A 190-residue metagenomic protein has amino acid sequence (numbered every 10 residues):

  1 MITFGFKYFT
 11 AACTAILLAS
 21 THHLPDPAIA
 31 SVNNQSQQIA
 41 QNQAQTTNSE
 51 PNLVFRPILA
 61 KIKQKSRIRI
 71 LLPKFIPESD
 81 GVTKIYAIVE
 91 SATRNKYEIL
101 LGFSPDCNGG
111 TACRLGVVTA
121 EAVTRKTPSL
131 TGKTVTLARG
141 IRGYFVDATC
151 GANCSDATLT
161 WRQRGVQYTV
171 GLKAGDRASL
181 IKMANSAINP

Functional and structural regions predicted by a protein language model:
I2-A12: Bacterial N-terminal signal peptides that target proteins for export
T3-F4, L17, Q38: Compositionally biased, low-complexity segments enriched in small residues
A11-T21: Bacterial N-terminal signal peptides
T21-A40: Signal peptide processing junction and immediate N-terminal pro/mature segment of secreted/exported proteins
A30-S31, A40, T47-P51, F55-I58 (+1 more regions): N-terminal leader/targeting segments and the immediate start of mature chains
Q41-Q163: Short, solvent-exposed recognition patches
R164-P190: Surface-exposed amphipathic alpha-helical segments
